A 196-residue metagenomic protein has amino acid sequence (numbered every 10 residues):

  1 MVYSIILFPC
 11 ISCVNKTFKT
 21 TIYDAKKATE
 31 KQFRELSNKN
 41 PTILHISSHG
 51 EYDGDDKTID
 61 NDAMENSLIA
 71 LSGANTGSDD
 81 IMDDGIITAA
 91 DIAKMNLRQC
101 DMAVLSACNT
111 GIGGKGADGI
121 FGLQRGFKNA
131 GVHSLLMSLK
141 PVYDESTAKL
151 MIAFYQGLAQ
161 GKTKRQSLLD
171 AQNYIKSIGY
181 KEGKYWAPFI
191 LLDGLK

Functional and structural regions predicted by a protein language model:
M1-K196: Catalytic cores of enzymes
